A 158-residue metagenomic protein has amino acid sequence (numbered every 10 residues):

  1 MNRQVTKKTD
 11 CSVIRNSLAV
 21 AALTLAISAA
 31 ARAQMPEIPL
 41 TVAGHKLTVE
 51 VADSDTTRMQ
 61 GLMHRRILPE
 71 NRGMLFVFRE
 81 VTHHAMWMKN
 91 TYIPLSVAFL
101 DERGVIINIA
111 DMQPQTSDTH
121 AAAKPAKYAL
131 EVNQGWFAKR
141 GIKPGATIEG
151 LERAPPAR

Functional and structural regions predicted by a protein language model:
M1-V13: N-terminal secretory signal peptides that target proteins for export/translocation
T6, A29-R32: Short, solvent-exposed secondary-structure boundary motifs
R15-S28: Bacterial N-terminal signal peptides
A33-R158: Compact, glycine-rich, soluble single-domain proteins
